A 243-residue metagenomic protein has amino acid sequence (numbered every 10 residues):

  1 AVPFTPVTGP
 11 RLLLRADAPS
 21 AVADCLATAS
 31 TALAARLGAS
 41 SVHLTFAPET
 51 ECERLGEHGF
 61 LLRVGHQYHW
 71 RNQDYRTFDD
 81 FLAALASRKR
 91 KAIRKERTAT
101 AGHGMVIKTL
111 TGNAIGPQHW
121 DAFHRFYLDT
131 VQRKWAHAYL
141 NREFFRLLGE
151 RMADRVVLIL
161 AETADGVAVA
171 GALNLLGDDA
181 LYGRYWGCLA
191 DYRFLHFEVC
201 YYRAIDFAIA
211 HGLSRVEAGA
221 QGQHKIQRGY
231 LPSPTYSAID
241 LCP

Functional and structural regions predicted by a protein language model:
A1-L13: Conserved acyl-donor/pantetheine-binding loop and adjacent beta-alpha core of acyl/acetyltransferases and related
A1-P3, T28-F194, I239-L241: A conserved beta-strand-loop-helix scaffold within acyl/acetyltransferase catalytic domains
P19-A32, D191-A208, E217: Conserved acetyl-CoA-binding loop-helix of GNAT-fold acetyltransferases
L37-T45, A208-A220: Conserved GNAT acetyl-CoA-binding A-motif
D121, R125, E198-Y202, D206 (+2 more regions): Feature representing long, continuous alpha-helical segments
G166, G183, A204, A208 (+2 more regions): Hydrophobic, well-ordered secondary-structure elements that form the walls of internal hydrophobic environments
Q221-Q227: Cytosolic ligand/metal-binding cores
Q227-S233: Catalytic binding pocket for nucleotide-activated donors in carbohydrate/polymer assembly enzymes
